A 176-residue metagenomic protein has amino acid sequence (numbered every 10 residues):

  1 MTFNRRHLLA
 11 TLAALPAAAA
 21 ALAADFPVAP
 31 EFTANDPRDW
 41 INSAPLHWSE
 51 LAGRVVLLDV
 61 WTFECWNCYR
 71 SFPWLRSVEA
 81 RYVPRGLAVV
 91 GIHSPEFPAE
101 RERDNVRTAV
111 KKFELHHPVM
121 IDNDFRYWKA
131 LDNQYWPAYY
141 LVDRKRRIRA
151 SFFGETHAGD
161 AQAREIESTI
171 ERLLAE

Functional and structural regions predicted by a protein language model:
M1-L15: N-terminal secretory signal peptides and thylakoid transit peptides that target proteins across membranes
L22-W48: N-terminal "domain-start" segment that seeds a small globular fold
W48-W66, V89: Short active-site neighborhood of thiol/selenol oxidoreductases, capturing the structured segment around
G53-V56, R85-A88, L115-H117, R144: Loop/turn elements at helix/coil->beta-strand transitions in domains of secreted/extracellular proteins
Y69-F113, N123-K129: Structural microenvironment flanking redox-active thiols in thiol-disulfide oxidoreductases
L115-H117, N133-Y140: Structural micro-motif
L141-E176: Thiol-/selenol-based redox modules, centered on thioredoxin-like and closely related oxidoreductase domains
